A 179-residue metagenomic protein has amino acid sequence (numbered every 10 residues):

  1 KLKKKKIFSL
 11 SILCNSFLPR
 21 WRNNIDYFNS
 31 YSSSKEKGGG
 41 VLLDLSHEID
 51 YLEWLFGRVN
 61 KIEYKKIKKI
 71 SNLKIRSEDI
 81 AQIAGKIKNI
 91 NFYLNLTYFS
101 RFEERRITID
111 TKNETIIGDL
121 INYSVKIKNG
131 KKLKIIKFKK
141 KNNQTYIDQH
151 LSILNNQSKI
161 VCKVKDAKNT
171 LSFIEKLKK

Functional and structural regions predicted by a protein language model:
K1-E63, S71-L73: Predominantly a Rossmann-like dinucleotide-binding segment in NAD(P)-dependent oxidoreductases
N29-S32, K128, Q149: Short, basic/glycine-rich phosphate-binding loops at helix/coil junctions that contact nucleotide phosphates
E36-L43, I135-Q144: A short glycine-threonine-serine/GTX helix/turn-capping micro-motif
L43, I49-Y123, H150-K159: Contiguous beta-strand/loop segments that form the cofactor/metal-binding neighborhood of enzyme cores
E103-T108, I127-K132, K137-F138: A short, polar/proline- and glycine-enriched secondary-structure boundary/capping micro-motif
L120, K137-L151, C162: Active-site loop of classical SDR/Rossmann-like NAD(P)-dependent oxidoreductases, centered on the catalytic Tyr-X3-Lys
L151-K179: C-terminal helix-rich "cap/oligomerization" subdomain common to oxidoreductases
